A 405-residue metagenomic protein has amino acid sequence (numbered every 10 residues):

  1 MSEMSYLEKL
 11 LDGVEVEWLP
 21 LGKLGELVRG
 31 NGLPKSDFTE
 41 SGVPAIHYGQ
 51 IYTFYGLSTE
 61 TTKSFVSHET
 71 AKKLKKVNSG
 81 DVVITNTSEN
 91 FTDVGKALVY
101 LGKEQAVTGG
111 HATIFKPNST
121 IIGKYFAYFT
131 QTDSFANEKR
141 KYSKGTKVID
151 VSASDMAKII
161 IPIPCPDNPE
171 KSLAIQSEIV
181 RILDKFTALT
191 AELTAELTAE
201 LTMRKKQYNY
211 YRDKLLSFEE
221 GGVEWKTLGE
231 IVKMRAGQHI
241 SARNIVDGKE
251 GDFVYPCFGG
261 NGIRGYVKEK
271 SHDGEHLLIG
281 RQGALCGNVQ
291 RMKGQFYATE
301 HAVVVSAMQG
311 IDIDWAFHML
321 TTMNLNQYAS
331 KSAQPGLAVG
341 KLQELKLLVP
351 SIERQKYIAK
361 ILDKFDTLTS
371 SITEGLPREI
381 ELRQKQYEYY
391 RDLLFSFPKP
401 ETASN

Functional and structural regions predicted by a protein language model:
M1-N405: Charged, alpha-helix-forming regions
